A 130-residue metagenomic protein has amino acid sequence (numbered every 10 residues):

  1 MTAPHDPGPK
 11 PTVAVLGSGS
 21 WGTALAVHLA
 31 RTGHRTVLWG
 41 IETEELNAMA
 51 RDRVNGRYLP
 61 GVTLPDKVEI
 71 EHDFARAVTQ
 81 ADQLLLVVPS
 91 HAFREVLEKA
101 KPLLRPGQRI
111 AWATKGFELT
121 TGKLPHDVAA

Functional and structural regions predicted by a protein language model:
T2-P60, E69-H72, K99, T120 (+1 more regions): NAD(P)+-binding Rossmann beta1-loop-alpha1 motif at the extreme N-terminus of oxidoreductases
L64, I70-T79, Q83-A130: Rossmann-like NAD(P)(H) cofactor-binding subdomain of soluble oxidoreductases
